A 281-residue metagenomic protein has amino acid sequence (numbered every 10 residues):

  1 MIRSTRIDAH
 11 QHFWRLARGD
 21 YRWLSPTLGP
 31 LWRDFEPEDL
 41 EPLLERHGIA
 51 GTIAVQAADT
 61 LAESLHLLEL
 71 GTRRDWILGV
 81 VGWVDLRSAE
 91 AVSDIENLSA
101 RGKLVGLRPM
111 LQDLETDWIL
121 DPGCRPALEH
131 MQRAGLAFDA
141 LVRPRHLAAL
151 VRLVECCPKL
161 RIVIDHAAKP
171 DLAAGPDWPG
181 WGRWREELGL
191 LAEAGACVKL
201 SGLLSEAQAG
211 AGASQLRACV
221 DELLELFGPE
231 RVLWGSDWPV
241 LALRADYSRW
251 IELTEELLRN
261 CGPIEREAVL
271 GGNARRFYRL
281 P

Functional and structural regions predicted by a protein language model:
M1-I7, L31-G51, E222, L226-L233 (+1 more regions): Mid-to-C-terminal alpha-helical segments outside catalytic/metal-binding sites
I2-A134, A140, P179, S214: Mid-domain alpha/beta scaffold segments of enzyme catalytic cores
W14-L16, D59-A62, R87-E90, Q112-E115 (+4 more regions): Active-site environment of divalent metal-dependent phosphoester hydrolases
A57, G202, L270-N273: Acidic carboxylate-rich catalytic motifs and surrounding loops in phosphoryl-/glycosyl-chemistry enzymes
L61-L78, V163-I164, Q215-E225, W250-L257: Short, electropositive alpha-helical surface patch
R73-W76, G102-K103, C156-L160, E193-A194 (+2 more regions): Short helix-capping segments at alpha-helix termini
I119-L233: Catalytic pocket-lining loop regions of alpha/beta-barrel enzymes, especially the amidohydrolase/enolase/GH5 lineages
D237: Active-site glycine-centered loops adjacent to acidic/histidine catalytic or metal-binding residues that shape
